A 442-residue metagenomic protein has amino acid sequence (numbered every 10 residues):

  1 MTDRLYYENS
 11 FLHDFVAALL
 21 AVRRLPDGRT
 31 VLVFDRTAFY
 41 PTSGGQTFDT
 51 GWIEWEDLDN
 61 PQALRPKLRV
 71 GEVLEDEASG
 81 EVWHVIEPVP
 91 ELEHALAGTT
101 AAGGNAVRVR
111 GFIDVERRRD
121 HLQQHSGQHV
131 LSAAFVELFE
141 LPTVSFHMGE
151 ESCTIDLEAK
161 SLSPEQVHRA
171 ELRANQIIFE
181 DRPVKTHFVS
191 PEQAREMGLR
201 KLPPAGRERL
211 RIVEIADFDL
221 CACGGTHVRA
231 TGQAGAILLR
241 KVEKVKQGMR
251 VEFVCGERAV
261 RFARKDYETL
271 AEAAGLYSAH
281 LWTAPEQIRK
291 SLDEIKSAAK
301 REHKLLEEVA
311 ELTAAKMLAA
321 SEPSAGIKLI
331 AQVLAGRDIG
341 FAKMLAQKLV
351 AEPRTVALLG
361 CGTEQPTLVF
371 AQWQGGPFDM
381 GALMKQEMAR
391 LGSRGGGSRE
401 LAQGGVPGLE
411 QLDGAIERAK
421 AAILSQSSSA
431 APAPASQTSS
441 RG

Functional and structural regions predicted by a protein language model:
M1-V107: Conserved nucleotide-binding/hydrolysis modules and their immediate coupling elements across P-loop/ASCE NTPase motors
A18-A21, K185-F188, G326-G336: Short amphipathic
A21-A38, A106-R119, A205-L220, P377-R394: Short, hydrophobic/aliphatic alpha-helical segments
T37-I53, G104-I155, E400: Active/ligand-binding-proximal structured segments within catalytic/core domains that scaffold catalytic residues
G45, A222-A234, K328-G442: Glycine-rich, acidic loop segments that terminate in or are immediately followed by a histidine
R117, E137-Q247, S439: Functional cores that coordinate and move charged inorganic groups
E180-V189, W282-R289, L306, A357-G362 (+2 more regions): Flexible, glycine/charged-enriched surface loops at secondary-structure junctions
R240-E243, M249-E257, R261-I327: Hard-cation-handling environments
